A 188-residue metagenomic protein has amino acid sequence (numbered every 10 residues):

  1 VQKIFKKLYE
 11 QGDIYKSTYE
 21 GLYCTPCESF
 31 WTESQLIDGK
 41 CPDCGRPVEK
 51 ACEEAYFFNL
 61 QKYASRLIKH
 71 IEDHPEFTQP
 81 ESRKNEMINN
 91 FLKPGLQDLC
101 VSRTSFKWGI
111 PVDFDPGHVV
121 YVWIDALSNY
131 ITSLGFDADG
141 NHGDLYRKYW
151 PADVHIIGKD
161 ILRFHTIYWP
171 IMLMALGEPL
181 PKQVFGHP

Functional and structural regions predicted by a protein language model:
V1, S17-F30, N85, G186-P188: Short, glycine/charge-rich beta-strand/loop segments that flank catalytic centers and engage negatively charged groups
V1-I14, E28, K69, M172: N-terminal Rossmann-like or analogous alpha/beta NTP/dinucleotide-binding catalytic cores that position adenine
V1-I4, C27-S29, Q35-L36, L134-G135: Short acidic, glycine/serine/threonine-rich loops at helix termini
K7, Y23, K40, L99: The −1 position to Zn-ligating cysteines in a subset of zinc-ribbon hairpins
T18-Y19, L36, A55: Flanking scaffold residues of small Cys/His-coordinated metal-binding clusters
P26, C44, K50-P188: Structured secondary-structure scaffolds
W31, V48: Cys/His-rich microdomains that often coordinate metals
I37-R46: Cysteine-rich micro-motifs
